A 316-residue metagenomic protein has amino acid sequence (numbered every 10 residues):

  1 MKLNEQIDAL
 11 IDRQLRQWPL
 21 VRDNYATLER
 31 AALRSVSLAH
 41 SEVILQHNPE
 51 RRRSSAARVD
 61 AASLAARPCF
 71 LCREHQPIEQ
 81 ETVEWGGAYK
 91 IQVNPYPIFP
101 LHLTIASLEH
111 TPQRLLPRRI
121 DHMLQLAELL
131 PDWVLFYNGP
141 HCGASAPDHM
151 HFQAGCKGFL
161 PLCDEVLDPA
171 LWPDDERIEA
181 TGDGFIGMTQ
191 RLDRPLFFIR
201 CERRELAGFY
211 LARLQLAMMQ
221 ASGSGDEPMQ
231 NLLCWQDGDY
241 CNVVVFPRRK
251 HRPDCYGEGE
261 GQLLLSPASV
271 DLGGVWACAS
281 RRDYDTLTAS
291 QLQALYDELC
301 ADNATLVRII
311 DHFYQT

Functional and structural regions predicted by a protein language model:
M1-D121, K157-P195, C201-T316: Active-site microenvironments that recognize anionic phosphate/pyrophosphate groups
S37-A39, L129, A146: Solvent-exposed loop and beta-edge segments used for protein-protein assembly and interaction
G87-Y89, L101-L103, P131-L135, D148-F152: Generic beta-strand structural signal
S107-L108, G139, A146-F159: Histidine-centered catalytic micro-motifs
L115-L135: Helical scaffold of the NTase/Pol beta-like nucleotidyltransferase catalytic core
W133, Y137, H141, R194-F198 (+1 more regions): Generic hydrophobic/packing signal
W133-A146, G225-D237: A short glycine-rich, hydrophobically flanked beta-strand micro-motif that places a catalytic Asp/Glu for divalent metal
